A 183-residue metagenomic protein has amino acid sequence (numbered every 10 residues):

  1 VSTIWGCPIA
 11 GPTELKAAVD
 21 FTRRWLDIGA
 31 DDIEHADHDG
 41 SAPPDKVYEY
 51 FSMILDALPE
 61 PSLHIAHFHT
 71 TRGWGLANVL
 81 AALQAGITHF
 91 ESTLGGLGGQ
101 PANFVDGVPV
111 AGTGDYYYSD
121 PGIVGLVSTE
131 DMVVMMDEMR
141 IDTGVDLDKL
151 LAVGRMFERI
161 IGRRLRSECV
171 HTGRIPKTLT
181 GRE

Functional and structural regions predicted by a protein language model:
V1-E183: Catalytic cores and adjacent flexible loops of soluble metabolic enzymes that perform enolate/carbanion chemistry on
